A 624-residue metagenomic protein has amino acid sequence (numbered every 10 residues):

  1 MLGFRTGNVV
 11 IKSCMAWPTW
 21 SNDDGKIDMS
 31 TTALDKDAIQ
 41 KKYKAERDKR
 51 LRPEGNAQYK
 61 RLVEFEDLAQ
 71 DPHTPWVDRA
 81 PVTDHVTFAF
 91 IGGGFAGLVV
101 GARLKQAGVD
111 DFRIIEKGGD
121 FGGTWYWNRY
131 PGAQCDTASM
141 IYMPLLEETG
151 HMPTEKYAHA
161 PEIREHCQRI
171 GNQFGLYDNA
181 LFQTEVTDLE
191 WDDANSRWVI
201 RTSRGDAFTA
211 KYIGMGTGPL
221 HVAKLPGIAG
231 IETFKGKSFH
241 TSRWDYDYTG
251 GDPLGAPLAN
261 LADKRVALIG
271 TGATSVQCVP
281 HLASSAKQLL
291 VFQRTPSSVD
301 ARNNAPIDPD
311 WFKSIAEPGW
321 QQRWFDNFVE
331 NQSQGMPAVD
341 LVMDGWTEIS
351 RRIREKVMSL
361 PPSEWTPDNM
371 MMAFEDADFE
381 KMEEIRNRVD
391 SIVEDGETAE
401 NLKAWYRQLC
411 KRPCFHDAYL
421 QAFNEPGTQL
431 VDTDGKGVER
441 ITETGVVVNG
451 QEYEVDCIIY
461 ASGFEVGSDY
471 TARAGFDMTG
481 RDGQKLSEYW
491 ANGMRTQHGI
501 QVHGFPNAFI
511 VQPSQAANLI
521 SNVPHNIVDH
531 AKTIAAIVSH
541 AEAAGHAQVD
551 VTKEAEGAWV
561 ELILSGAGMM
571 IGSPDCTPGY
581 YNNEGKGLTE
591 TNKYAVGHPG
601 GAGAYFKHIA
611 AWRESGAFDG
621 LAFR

Functional and structural regions predicted by a protein language model:
V10, W17-W20, G25-F88, G93 (+7 more regions): N-terminal FAD-binding dinucleotide-binding subdomain shared by FAD-dependent oxidases/monooxygenases
G97, S275: N-terminal Rossmann-fold NAD(P) dinucleotide-binding loop
R103, H281: Active-site signature of alpha/beta-hydrolase-fold catalytic machinery across serine- and Asp/Cys-nucleophile hydrolases
W244: Active-site loop/oxyanion-hole signature of alpha/beta-hydrolase fold enzymes
